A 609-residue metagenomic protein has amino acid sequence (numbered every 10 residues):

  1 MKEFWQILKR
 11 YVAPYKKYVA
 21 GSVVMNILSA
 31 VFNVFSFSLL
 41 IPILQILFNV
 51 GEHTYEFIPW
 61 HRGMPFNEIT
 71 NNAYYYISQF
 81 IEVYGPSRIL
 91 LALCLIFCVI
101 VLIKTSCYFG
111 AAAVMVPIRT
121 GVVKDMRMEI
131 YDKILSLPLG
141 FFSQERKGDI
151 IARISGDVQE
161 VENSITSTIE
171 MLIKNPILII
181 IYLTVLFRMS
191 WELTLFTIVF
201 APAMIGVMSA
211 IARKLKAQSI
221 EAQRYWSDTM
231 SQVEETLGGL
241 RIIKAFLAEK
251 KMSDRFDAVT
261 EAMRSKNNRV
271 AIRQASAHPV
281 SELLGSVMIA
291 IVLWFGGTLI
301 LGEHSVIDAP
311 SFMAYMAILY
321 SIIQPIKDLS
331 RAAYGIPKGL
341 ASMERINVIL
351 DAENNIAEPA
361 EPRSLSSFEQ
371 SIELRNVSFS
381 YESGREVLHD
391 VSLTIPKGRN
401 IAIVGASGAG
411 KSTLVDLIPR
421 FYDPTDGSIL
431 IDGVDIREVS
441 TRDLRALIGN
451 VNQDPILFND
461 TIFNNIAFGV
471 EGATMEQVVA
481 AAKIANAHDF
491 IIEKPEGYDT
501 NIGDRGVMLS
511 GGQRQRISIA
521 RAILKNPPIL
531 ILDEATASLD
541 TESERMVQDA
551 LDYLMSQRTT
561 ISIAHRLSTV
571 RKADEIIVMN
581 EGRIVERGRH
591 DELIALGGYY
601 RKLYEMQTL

Functional and structural regions predicted by a protein language model:
M1-S38, L47-F97, I103, G110-M115 (+9 more regions): Membrane-integrated ABC transporters
A13-K17, L139-G140, G156-I165, I169 (+7 more regions): An intracellular "coupling" helix at the cytosolic face of ABC transporter transmembrane type-1 domains
G21-L28, E170-E221, W294-I307, Q324: Transmembrane helices of ABC transporter permease
V24, Y75, G85, C107 (+5 more regions): Hydrophobic alpha-helical transmembrane segments of ABC transporter permease domains
F32-I41, L91, I96-K147, I151 (+12 more regions): Juxtamembrane helix-loop junctions of ABC transporter transmembrane domains
F48-E52, T120, M128-A152, G156-V158 (+6 more regions): Short intracellular "coupling" helices and adjacent cytoplasmic loop segments at the cytosolic face of multi-pass
V185-V199, R273-E344, I349-L350: Helix-loop-helix
E358-P359, L365-L609: ABC-type nucleotide-binding domain
